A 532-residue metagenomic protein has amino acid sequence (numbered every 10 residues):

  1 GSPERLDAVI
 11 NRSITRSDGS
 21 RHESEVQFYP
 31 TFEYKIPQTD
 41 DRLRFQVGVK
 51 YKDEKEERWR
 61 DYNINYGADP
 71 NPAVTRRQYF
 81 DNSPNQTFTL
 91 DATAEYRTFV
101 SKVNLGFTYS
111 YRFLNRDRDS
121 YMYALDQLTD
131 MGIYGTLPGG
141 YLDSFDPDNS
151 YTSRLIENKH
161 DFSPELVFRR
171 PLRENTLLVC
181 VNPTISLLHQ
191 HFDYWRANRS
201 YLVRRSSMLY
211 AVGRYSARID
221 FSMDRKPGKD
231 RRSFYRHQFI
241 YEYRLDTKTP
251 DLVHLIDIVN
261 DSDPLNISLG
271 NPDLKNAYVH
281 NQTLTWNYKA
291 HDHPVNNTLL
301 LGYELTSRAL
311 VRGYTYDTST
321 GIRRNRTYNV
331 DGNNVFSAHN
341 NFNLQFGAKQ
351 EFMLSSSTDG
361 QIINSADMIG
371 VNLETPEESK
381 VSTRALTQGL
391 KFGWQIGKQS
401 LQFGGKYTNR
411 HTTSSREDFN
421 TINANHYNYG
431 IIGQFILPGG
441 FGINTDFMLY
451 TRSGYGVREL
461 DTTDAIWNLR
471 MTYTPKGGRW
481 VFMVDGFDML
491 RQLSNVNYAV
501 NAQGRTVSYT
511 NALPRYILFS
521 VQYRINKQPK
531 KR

Functional and structural regions predicted by a protein language model:
G1-R532: Primarily recognizes Gram-negative and organellar outer-membrane beta-barrels
